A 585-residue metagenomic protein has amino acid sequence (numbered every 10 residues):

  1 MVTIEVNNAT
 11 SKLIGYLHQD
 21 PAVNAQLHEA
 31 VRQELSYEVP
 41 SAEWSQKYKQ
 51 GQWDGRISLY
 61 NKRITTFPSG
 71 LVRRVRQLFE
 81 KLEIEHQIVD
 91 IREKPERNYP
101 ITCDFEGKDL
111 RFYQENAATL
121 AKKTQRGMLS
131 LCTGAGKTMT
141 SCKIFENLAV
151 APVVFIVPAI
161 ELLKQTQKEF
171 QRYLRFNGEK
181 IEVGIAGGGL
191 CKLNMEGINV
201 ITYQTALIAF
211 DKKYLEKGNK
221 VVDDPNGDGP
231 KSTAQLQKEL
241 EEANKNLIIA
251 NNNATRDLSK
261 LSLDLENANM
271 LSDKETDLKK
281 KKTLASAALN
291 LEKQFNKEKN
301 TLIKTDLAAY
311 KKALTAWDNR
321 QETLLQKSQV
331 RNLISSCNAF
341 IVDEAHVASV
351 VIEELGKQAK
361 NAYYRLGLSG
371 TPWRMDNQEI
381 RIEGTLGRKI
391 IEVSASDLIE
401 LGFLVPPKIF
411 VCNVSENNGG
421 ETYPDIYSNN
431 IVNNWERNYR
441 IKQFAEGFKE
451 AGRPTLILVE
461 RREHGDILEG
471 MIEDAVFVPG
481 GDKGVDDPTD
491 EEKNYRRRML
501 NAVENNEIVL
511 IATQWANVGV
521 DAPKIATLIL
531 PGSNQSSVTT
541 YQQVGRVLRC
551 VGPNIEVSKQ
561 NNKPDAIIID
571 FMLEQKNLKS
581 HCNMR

Functional and structural regions predicted by a protein language model:
T124-F145: Walker A/P-loop
N147-R172, R462: Conserved Walker A/P-loop ATP-binding site and its immediately adjacent core in helicase/helicase-like ATPase domains
T205, K220-D223, K238, T323-G367: SF2 helicase catalytic motif II
H346-P407: Post-DEXD/H (motif II) to motif III coupling segment of the RecA-like Helicase ATP-binding lobe
I391-V405, R549, P553-R585: A conserved SF2-helicase RecA2
T422-E460, I467: Conserved interdomain hinge at the start of the Helicase C-terminal
V476-Q514: Conserved helicase ATPase core of P-loop NTP-dependent helicases/translocases
A516-I555, E574: Conserved RecA-like helicase motor core of SF1/SF2 enzymes
